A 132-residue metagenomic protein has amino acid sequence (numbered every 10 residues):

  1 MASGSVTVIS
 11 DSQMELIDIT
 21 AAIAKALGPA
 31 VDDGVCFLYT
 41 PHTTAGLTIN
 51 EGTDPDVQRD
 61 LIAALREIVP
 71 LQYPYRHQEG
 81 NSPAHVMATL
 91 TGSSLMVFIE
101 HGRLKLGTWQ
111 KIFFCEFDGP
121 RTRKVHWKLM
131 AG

Functional and structural regions predicted by a protein language model:
M1-G132: Active-site histidine-anchored catalytic micro-motif
